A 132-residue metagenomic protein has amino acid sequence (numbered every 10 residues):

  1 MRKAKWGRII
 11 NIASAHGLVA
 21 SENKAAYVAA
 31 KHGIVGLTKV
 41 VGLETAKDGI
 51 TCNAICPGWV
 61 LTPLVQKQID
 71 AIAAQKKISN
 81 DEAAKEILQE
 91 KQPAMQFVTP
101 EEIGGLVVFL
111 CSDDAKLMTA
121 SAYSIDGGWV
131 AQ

Functional and structural regions predicted by a protein language model:
S14: Residue(s) in the substrate-gating loop at a strand-loop-helix junction that position the organic substrate next
V19, V107-V108, T119-Q132: Short C-terminal tail/terminal secondary-structure segment of NAD(P)H-dependent dehydrogenase/reductase domains
V19-A26, K47-D48, M95, D113: Active-site loop immediately N-terminal to the catalytic Tyr-X3-Lys motif of short-chain dehydrogenase/reductase
A30, T38: Active-site helix of classical SDR
A46, T51, M118-A120: Short, small/polar-rich loop/turn modules that mediate ligand/substrate recognition or access, typified
T51-L61, C111, S124-D126: Conserved SDR Rossmann-fold cofactor-binding beta-strand/turn motif
P57-K67, A71, Q75: Short, flexible catalytic-loop segment of classical short-chain dehydrogenase/reductase
S79-N80, Q92-I103: A conserved structural motif in NAD(P)-dependent oxidoreductases
